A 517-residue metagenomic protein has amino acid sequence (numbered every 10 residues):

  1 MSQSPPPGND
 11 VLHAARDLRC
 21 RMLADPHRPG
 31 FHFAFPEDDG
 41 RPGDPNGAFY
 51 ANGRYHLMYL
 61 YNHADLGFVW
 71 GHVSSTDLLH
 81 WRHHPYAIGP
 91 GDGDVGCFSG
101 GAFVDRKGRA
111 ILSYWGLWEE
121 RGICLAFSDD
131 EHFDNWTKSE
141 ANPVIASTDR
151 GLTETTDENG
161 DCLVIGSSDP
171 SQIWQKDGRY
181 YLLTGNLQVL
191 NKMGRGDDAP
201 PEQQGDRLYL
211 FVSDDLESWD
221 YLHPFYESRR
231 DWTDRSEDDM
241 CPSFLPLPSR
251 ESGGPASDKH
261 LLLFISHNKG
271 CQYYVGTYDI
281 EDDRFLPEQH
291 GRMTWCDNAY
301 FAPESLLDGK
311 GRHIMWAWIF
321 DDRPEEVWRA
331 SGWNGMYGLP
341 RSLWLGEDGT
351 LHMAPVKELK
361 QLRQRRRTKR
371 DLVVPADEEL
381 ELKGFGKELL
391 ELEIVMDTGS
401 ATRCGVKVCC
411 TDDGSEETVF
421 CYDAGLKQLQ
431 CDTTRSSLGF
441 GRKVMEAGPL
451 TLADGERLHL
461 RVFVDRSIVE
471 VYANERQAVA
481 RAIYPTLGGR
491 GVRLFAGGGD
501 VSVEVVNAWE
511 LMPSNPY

Functional and structural regions predicted by a protein language model:
M1-D169, I173-D234, P246-D297, A317-V373 (+4 more regions): Beta-rich carbohydrate-recognition and catalytic domains
A15-C20, P255, D279-N298, E304-Y517: Beta-rich accessory regions
G100, P242, Y300-P303: Repeated scaffold domains used in trafficking and secretory/extracellular systems, primarily beta-propellers
